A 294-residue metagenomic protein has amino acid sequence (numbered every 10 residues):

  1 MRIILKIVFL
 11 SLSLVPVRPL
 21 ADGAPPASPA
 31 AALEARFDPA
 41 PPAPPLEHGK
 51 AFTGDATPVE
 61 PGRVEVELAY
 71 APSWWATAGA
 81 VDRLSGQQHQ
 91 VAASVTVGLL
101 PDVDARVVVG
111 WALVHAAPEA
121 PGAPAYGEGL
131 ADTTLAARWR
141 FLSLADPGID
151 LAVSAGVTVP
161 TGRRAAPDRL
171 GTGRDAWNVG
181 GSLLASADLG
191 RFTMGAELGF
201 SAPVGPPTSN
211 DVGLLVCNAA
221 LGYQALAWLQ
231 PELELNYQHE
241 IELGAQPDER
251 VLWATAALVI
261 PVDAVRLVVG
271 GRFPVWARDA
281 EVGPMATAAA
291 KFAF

Functional and structural regions predicted by a protein language model:
R2-L10: Sec-dependent signal peptide recognition, specifically the positively charged N-region followed immediately by
P16-V17: N-terminal signal peptide c-region/cleavage motif recognized by signal peptidases
D22-F292: Transmembrane beta-barrel domains of Gram-negative outer membranes and organellar outer membranes
